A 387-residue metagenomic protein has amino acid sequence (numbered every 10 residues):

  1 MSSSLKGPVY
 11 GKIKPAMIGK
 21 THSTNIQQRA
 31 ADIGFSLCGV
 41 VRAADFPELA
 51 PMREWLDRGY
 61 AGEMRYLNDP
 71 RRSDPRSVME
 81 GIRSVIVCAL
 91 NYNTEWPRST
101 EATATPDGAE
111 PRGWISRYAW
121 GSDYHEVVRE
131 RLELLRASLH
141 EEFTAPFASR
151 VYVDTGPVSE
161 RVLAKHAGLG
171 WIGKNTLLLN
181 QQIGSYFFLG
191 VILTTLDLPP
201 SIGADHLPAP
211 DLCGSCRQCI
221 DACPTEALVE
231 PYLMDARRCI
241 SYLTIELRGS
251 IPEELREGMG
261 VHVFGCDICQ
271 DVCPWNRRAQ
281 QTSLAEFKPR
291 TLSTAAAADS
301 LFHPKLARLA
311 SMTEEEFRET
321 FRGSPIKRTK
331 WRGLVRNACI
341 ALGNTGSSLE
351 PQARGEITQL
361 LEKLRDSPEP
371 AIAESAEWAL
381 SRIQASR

Functional and structural regions predicted by a protein language model:
I13, M17-D211: Auxiliary alpha/beta "docking" domains used to position bulky ligands
F35, Q218-S241, R248, H262-F287 (+1 more regions): Iron-sulfur cluster-binding cysteine motifs and their immediate structural context in ferredoxin-like electron-transfer
A298-R332: Alpha-helical adaptor scaffolds
R318-T320, E350-R365, A385-R387: Amphipathic alpha-helical scaffolding segments comprising HEAT/armadillo-like alpha-solenoid repeats
K327-T329, K363-A371: Short coil turns that connect the paired helices of HEAT/ARM alpha-solenoid repeats
L334, A371-A373: Positions within the helices of HEAT/ARM-like alpha-solenoid repeats
